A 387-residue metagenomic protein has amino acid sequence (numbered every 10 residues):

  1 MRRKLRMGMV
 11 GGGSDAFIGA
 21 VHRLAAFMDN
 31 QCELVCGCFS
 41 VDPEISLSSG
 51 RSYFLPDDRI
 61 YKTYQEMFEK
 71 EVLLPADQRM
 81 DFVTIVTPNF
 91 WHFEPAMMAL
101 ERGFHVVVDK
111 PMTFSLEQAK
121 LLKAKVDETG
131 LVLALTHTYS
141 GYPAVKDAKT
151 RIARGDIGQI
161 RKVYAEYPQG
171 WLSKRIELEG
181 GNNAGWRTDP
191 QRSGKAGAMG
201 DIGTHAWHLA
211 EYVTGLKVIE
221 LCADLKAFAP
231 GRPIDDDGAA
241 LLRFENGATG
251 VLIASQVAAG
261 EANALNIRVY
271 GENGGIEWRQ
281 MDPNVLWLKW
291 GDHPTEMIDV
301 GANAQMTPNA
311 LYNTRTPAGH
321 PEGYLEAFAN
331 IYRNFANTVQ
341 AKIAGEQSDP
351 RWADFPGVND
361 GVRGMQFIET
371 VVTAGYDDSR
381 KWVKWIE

Functional and structural regions predicted by a protein language model:
M1-K4, N334-E387: C-terminal helix-rich "cap/oligomerization" subdomain common to oxidoreductases
M1-L55: N-terminal Rossmann-like dinucleotide-binding module
R59-M80: A structured beta-alpha segment of the ubiquitous adenosine-cofactor-binding alpha/beta core
E71, V86-T87: Glycine-rich, N-terminal phosphate-binding loop of Rossmann-like dinucleotide-binding domains
F82, P88-G141, G155: Beta-strand-loop-alpha-helix segment that lines the small-molecule cofactor/substrate pocket of alpha/beta enzymes
V132, Y139-R232, L286: Predominantly a Rossmann-like dinucleotide-binding segment in NAD(P)-dependent oxidoreductases
T138, Y212, A239, F244 (+1 more regions): C-terminal glycine/acidic-rich active-site capping loop/insertion
I202-N284: Glycine-rich, aromatic-lined ligand/substrate-binding cores of catalytic and carbohydrate-binding domains
